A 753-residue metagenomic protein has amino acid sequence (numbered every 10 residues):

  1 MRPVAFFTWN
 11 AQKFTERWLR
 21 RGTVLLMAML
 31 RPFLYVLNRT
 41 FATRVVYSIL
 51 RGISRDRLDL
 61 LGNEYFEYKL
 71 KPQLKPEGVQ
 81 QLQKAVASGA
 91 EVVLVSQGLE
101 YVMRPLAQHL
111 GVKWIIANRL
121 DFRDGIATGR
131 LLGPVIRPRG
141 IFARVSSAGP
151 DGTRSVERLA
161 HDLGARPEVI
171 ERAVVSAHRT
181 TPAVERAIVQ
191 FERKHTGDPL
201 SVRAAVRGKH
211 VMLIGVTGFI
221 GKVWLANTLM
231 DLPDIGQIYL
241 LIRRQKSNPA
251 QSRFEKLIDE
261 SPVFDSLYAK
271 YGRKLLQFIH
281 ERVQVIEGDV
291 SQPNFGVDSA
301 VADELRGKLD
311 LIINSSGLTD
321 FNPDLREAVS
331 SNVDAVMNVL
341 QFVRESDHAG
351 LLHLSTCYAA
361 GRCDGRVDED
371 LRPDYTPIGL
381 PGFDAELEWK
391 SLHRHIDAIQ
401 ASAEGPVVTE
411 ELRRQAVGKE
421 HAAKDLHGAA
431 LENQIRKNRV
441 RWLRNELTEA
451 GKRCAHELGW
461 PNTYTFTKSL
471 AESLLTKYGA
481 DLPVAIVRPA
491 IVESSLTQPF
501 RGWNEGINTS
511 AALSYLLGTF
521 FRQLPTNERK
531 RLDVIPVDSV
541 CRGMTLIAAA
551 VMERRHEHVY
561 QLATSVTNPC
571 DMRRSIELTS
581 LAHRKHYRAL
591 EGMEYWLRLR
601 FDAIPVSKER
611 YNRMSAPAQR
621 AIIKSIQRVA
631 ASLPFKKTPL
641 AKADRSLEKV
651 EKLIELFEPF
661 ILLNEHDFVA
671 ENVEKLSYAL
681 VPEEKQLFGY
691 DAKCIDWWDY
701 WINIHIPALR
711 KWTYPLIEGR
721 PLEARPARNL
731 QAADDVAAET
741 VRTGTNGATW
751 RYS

Functional and structural regions predicted by a protein language model:
M1-R31: Active-site neighborhood of HAD-like aspartate-dependent phosphohydrolases
F41-P76: Metal-dependent phosphoesterase signature
L60, E67-S176: C-terminal cap/substrate-recognition subdomain and adjoining C-terminal extension of metal-dependent phosphatase-like
R203-D234: N-terminal Rossmann NAD(P)H-binding glycine-rich loop of SDR-like oxidoreductase domains
P262-L311: Conserved Rossmann-fold cofactor-binding substructure of NAD(P)-dependent oxidoreductases
R306-G307, L311-S315, N322-S330, D334-F466 (+1 more regions): Conserved Rossmann-fold NAD(P)-dependent oxidoreductase catalytic core, especially the SDR/UDP-sugar
D425, R441-N462, V484, A490 (+5 more regions): A conserved pocket-lining segment of Rossmann-fold NAD(P)-dependent short-chain dehydrogenase/reductase
A550-F657, N664-E665, K675-K693, P707 (+3 more regions): Mid/C-terminal beta-alpha module of Rossmann-like enzyme folds, strongest in SDR-family dehydrogenases/epimerases
